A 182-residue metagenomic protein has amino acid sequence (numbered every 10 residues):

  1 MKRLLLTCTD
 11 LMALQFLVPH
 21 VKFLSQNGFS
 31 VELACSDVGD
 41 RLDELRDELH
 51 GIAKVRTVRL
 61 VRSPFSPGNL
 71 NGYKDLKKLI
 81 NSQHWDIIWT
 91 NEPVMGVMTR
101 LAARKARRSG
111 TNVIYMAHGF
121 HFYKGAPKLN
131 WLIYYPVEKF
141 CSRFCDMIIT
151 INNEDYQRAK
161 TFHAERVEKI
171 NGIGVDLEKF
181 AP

Functional and structural regions predicted by a protein language model:
R3-L5, R104-F122, E138, I149 (+1 more regions): Active-site proximal beta-strand in glycosyltransferases
L5-G68, E154-K160, V167-K169: N-terminal strand-loop element at the rim of the active site of nucleotide-sugar-dependent glycosyltransferases
S25, R100, R104: Gly/Ala-rich phosphate-binding loop of Rossmann-like dinucleotide-binding domains, activating on the conserved
R56, K139-P182: Donor nucleotide-sugar binding/catalytic pocket of nucleotide-sugar-dependent glycosyltransferases
R62-F65, H121-A126, L177-F180: A short acidic, helix-capping loop that chelates divalent metal ions and anchors anionic groups
P67-K74, N112, F122-F140, F144: Nucleotide-sugar donor phosphate/pyrophosphate-binding loop at the beta->alpha transition of glycosyltransferases
L79-D86: Glycine-rich phosphate-binding loop signature in dinucleotide/nucleotide-binding domains
T90-G96: Short His-centered aromatic/hydrophobic patch
